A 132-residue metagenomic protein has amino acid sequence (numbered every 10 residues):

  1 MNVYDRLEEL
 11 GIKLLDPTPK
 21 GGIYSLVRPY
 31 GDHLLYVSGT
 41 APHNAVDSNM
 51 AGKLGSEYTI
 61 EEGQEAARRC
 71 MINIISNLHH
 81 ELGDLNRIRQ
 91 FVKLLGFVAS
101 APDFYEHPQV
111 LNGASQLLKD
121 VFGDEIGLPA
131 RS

Functional and structural regions predicted by a protein language model:
M1-S132: Short, polar/acidic, helix-capping and beta-turn segments at strand->helix junctions that line the mouths
